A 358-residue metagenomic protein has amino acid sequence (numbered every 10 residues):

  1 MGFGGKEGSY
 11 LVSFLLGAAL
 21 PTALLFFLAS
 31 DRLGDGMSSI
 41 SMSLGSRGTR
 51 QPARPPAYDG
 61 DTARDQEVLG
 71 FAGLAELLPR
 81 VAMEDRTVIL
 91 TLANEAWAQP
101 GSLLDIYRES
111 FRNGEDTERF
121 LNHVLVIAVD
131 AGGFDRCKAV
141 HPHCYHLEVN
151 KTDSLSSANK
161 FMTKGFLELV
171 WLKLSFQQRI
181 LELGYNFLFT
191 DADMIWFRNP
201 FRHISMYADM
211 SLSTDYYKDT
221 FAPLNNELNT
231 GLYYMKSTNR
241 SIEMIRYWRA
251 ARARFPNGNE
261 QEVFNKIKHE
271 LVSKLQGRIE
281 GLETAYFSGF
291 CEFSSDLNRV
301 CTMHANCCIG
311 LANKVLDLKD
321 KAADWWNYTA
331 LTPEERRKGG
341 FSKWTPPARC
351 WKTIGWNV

Functional and structural regions predicted by a protein language model:
M1-L103, E109, D116-N122, A139-H143 (+2 more regions): Juxtamembrane luminal stem/stalk of type II transmembrane Golgi/ER carbohydrate-processing enzymes
G2, H146, E168-E227, L232-I242: GT-A fold catalytic core of metal-dependent nucleotide-sugar glycosyltransferases, centered on the diacidic
Y10-F14, P21-F26, G36, M235-V358: Catalytic core and acceptor-binding pocket of nucleotide-sugar-dependent glycosyltransferases
L15, A19, G73, V88 (+6 more regions): Acidic, Ser/Thr-rich intrinsically disordered and amphipathic helical segments
S102-I106, L121, V126-L183: Active-site-proximal specificity loops/subdomain of glycosyltransferases
R112, D116, V129, P142 (+7 more regions): Short amphipathic alpha-helices and their capping/turn residues within compact interaction modules
F134-V140, R202-M206, L297: Short loop/helix-cap segments at secondary-structure boundaries that form the rim of catalytic
D153-T163, T220-N225, A312-K314: Short, charged, surface-exposed secondary-structure boundary motifs
